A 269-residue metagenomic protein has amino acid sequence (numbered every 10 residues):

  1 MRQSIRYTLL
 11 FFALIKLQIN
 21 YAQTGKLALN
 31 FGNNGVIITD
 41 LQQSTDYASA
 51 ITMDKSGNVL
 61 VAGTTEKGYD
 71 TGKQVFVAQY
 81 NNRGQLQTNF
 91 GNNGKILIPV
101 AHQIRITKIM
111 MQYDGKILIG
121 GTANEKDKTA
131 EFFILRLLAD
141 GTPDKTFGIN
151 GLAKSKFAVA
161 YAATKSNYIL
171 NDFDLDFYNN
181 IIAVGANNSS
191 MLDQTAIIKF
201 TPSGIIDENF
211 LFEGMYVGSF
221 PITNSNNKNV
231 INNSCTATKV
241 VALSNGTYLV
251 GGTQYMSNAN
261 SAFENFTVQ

Functional and structural regions predicted by a protein language model:
M1-T24: Bacterial Sec-dependent N-terminal signal peptides
Y21-Q269: A sequence-level/structural motif corresponding to short, flexible coil/turn segments enriched in small polar residues
